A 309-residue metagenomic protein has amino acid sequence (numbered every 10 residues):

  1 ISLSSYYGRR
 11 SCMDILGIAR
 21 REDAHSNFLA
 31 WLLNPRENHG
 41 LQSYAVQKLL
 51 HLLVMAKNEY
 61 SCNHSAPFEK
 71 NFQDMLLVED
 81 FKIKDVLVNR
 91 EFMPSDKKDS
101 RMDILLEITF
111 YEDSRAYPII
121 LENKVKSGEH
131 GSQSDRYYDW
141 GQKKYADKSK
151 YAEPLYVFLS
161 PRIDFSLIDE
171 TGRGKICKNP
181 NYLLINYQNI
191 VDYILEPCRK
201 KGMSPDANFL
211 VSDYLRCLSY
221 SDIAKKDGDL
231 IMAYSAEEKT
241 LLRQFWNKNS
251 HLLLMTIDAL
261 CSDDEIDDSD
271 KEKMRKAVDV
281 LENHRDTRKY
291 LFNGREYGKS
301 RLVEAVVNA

Functional and structural regions predicted by a protein language model:
I1-A309: Charged, terminal alpha-helix-loop-beta segments that serve as non-catalytic nucleic-acid engagement and/or assembly
